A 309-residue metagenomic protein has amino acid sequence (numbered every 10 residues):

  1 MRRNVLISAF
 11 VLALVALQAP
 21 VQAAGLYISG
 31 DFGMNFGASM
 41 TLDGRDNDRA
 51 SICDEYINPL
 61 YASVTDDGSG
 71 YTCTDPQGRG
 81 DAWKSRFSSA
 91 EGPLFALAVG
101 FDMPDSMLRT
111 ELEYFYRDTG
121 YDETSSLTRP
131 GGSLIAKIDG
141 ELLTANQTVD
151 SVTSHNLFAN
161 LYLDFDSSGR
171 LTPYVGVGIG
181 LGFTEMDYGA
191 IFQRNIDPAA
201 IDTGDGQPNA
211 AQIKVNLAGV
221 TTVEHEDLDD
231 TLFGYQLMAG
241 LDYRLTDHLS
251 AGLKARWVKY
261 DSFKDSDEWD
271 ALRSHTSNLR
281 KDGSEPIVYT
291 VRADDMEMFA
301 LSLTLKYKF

Functional and structural regions predicted by a protein language model:
M1-G25: Cleavable N-terminal export/targeting peptides
Q18, S29, V152-G178, F309: Short, contiguous, well-ordered secondary-structure segments
A23-A24, P104-S106, D166-R170, R244-T246: Outer-membrane beta-barrel channels and translocator barrels
L26, P93-F95, L108, L157 (+4 more regions): Hydrophobic core residues within well-ordered beta-strands of beta-rich domains
G30-M34, L97-F101, A159-L163, V177-L181 (+3 more regions): Residues on the lipid-exposed face of transmembrane beta-strands in outer-membrane beta-barrel proteins
A38-E91, Y116-N156, G182-L232, D261-A300: Extracellular/periplasm-exposed beta-strand and loop segments of Gram-negative cell-envelope proteins, dominated by
P93-L97, F101-G120, S125: N-terminal hydrophobic signal/anchor transmembrane helix of membrane proteins
Y243-G252, D261-S266: Substrate-binding/catalytic groove segments of enzymes that remodel or degrade extracellular structural polymers
